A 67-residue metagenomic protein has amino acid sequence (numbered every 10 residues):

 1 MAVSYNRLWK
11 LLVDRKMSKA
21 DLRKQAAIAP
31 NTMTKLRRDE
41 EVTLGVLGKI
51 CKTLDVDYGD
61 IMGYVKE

Functional and structural regions predicted by a protein language model:
M1-A20: A short, Lys/Arg-rich alpha-helix, primarily the initiator
L12, R23, R37, C51: The alpha-helix within a helix-turn-helix
K16-T34: Short alpha-helical DNA-recognition segment
K35, G63: Phosphate-coordinating loops and pocket residues in cytosolic domains that bind phosphorylated ligands
E40-K49: Short, basic-rich loop-to-helix N-cap that marks the start of a DNA-contacting helix
K49-C51, I61-M62: Hydrophobic micro-packing sites on short alpha-helices
